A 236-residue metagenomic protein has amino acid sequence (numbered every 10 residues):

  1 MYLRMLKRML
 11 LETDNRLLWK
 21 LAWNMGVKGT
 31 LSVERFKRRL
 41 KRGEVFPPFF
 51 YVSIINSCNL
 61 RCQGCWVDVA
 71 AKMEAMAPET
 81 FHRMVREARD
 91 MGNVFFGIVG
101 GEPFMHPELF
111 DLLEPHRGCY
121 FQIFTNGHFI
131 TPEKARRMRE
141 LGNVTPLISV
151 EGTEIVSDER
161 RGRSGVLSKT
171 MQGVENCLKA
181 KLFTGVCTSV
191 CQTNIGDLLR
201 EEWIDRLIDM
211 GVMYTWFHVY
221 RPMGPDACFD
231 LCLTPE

Functional and structural regions predicted by a protein language model:
L3-R137, L141: Conserved alpha-helical substructure of the radical SAM core
V69-A75, E159-G165, D230-L233: Short glycine-enriched, charge-decorated loop/helix-capping segments at active-site entrances that position
V69-K72, T153-I155, P222-P225: A short, flexible beta-alpha/helix-coil linker loop
F81-I98, H106-V219: Radical SAM/AdoMet-radical enzyme domain recognition
T193, Y214-P235: Flexible glycine/acidic-rich beta-alpha junction loops that bind and position SAM and/or redox cofactors in anaerobic
